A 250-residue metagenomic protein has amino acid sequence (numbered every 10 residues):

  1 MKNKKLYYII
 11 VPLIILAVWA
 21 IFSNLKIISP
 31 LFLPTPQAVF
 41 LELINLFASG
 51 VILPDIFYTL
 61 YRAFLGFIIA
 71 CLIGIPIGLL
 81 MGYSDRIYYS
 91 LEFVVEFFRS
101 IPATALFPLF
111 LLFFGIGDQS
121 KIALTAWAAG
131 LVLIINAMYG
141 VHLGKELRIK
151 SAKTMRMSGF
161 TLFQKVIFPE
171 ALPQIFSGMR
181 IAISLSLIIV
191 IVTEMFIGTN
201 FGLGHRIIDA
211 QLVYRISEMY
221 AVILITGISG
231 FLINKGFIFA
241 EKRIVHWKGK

Functional and structural regions predicted by a protein language model:
K2, L25-I68: Periplasmic/extracellular loop-to-transmembrane helix junction in inner-membrane transport proteins
I10, I14-V18, L53, F57 (+5 more regions): Hydrophobic alpha-helical transmembrane segments of multipass integral membrane proteins, especially permease/channel
D55-R62, L112-V132, F176, E218-V222: Loop-to-helix entry region at the N-terminal start of transmembrane alpha-helices in multi-pass membrane transporters
P76-L111, T125, I135-Y139, G144 (+1 more regions): Cytoplasmic-entry segments and transmembrane alpha-helices of multi-pass inner-membrane transporters
A123, W127, F160-I191: Transmembrane alpha-helices
G140-I175, I207: Short cytoplasmic-facing helical segments at TM-TM junctions of multi-pass membrane proteins
L203-F239: Hydrophobic alpha-helical transmembrane segments of polytopic membrane proteins
I238-K250: Short cytosolic juxtamembrane segments of multi-pass membrane proteins
